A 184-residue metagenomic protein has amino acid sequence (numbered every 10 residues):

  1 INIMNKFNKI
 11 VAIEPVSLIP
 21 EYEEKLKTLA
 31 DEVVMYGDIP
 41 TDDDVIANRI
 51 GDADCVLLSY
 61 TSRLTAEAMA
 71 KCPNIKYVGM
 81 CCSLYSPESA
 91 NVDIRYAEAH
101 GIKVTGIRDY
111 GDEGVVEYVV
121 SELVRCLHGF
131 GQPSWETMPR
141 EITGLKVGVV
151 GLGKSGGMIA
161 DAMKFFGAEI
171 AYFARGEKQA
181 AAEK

Functional and structural regions predicted by a protein language model:
I1-C55, G167, A171, Q179-A180: N-terminal glycine-/charge-rich "phosphate-binding" loop or analogous flexible N-terminal tail
F7, I75, T143-K146: Phosphate-coordination loops involved in phosphoryl transfer and adenosine-cofactor binding
P15-L18, D38-T41, S59-L64, S83-S86 (+1 more regions): Short beta->alpha connector loops
K25, Y118, M158, A162: Rossmann-fold NAD(P)-dependent oxidoreductase module
L26, N48-R49, A68-K71, E141: Structural alpha-helical scaffold elements that stabilize or flank donor/cofactor-binding regions in carbohydrate
D43-I46, T65-A68, M138: Acidic, amphipathic alpha-helical patches
D54-S134: Phosphate/diphosphate ligand-binding glycine-rich loop within oxidoreductases
M138-K184: Rossmann-like dinucleotide/phosphate-binding beta-alpha-beta segment
